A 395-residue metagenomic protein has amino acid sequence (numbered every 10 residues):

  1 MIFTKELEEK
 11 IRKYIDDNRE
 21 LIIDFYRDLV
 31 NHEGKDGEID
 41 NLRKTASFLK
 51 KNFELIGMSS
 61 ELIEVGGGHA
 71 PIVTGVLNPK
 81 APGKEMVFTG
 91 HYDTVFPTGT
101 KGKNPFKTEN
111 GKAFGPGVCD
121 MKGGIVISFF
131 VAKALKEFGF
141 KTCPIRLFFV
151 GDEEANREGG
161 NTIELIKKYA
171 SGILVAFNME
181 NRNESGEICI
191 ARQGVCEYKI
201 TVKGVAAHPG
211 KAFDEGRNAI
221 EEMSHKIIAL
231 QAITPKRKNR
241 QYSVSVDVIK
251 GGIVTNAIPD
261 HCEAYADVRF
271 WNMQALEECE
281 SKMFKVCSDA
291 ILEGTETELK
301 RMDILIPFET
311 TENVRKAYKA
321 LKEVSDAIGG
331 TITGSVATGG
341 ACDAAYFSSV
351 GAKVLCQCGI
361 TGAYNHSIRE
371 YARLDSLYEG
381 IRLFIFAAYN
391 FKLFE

Functional and structural regions predicted by a protein language model:
M1-K10, D17, D24, L55 (+4 more regions): Metal-dependent amide/peptide-bond hydrolase catalytic core, centered on the "pita-bread" metallohydrolase fold
I2-P116, E137-F140: Acidic/His- and Gly-rich active-site-bordering loop/insert found across diverse amide/peptide-bond hydrolases
E61, V87, R146-F148, E298: A structural signal for isolated positions on well-ordered beta-strands in alpha/beta enzyme cores
E85-V87, A113, L174-N178, E197-K199 (+1 more regions): Short glycine-aspartate micro-motif
D93-E109, F177, A191-T201, E323: Acidic-glycine-rich active-site phosphate/pyrophosphate-binding loop
G99, E109-G111, V131-R146, L230-R240 (+1 more regions): Phosphate-handling active-site elements
K112-V126, H208: Glycine/serine-rich anion-binding loops at beta->alpha junctions that coordinate negatively charged ligand groups
M121-Q193, L393-E395: Acidic/histidine-rich catalytic neighborhood of metal-dependent amide-processing enzymes
